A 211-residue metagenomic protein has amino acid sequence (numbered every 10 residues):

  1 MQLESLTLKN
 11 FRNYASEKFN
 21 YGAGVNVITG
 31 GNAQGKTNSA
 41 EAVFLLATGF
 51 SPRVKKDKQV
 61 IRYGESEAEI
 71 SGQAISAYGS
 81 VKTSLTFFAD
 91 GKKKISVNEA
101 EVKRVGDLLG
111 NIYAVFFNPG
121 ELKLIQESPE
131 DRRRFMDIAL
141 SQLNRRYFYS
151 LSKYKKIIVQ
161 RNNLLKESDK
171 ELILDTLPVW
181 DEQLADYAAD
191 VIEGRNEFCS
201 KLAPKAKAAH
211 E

Functional and structural regions predicted by a protein language model:
M1-L45: Pre-Walker A-like glycine/lysine-rich segment at the N-terminus of P-loop NTPase domains
Q2, A42-V43, Y113-F116, D181-E182: Short hydrophobic/aromatic segments of transmembrane alpha-helices and their interfaces
A23, K55, K201, K205: Short, conserved clusters of charged catalytic residues that mark active-site and nucleotide-handling motifs
G24, A42, S66, N111-Y113 (+1 more regions): ABC transporter nucleotide-binding domains
T48-D131, L140-L143, Y147, K207-A208: Nucleotide-state sensing region of NTPase/ATPase domains
K123-A209: An accessory alpha-helical subdomain
